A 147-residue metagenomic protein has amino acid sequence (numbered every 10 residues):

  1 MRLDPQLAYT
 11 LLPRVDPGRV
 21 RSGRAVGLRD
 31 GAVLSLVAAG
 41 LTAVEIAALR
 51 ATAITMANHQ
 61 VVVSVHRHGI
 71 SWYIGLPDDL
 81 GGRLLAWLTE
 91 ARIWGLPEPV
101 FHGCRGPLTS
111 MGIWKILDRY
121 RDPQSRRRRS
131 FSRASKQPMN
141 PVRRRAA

Functional and structural regions predicted by a protein language model:
M1-R14, Q60, S64: Short, flexible helix-coil linker/hinge segments at the edges of structured domains or between repeats
L3, A25-R29, L96, F131-P138: Alpha-helix N-cap/N′ positions at the starts of helices
Y9-A43: Basic, Lys/Arg- and aromatic-enriched nucleic-acid-binding interface segment
R19-G23, D118-A147: Short, basic (Lys/Arg/His-rich) helix/loop patches that form interaction surfaces in the mid-to-C-terminal regions
R29-L34, L76, I113-L117, R133: Non-catalytic DNA-binding core/recognition domains of DNA-processing enzymes
L36-H59, A146: Short, charged phosphate-coordinating catalytic segments
M56-Q60, S64-P107, M111, Y120-P123: Basic, alpha-helical nucleic-acid-contacting "clamp/cap" segments
